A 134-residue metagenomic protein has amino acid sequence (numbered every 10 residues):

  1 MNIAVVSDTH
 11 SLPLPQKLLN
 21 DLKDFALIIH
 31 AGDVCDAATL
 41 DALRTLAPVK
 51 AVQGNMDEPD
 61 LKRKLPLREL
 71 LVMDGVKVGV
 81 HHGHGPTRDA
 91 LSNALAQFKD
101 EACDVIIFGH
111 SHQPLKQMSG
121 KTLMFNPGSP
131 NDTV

Functional and structural regions predicted by a protein language model:
M1-V49, D57-L70, G75: N-terminal active-site segment of His-dependent metallophosphoesterases
N2, K77, K121-L123: A generic secondary-structure signal marking the coil-to-beta-strand transition
V5-S7, L27-D33, K50-N55, G79-H82 (+2 more regions): Active-site neighborhood of phospho(di)ester-bond hydrolases with catalytic His/Asp-centered motifs
D8-S11, D36, E58, G79 (+4 more regions): Short, electropositive, low-hydrophobicity segments enriched in small/polar residues
P15-L18, V34, D41, L46 (+4 more regions): Generic alpha-helix signal with a bias toward terminal, lower-confidence helices and secondary-structure junctions
K50, P86-V134: Conserved beta-sheet core of the metallophosphoesterase superfamily
D57-A102, N131-T133: Active-site-proximal segments of metal-dependent phosphoesterases and phosphodiesterases across multiple
